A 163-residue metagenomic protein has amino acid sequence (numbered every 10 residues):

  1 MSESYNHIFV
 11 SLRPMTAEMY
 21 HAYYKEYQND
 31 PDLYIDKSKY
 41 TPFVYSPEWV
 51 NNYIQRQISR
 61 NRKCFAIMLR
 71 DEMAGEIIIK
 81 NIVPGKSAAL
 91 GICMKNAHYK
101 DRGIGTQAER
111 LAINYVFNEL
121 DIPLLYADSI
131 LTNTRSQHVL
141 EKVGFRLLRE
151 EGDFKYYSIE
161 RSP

Functional and structural regions predicted by a protein language model:
M1-A22, E26-L33, C64-P163: Acyl-donor (CoA/ACP) binding surface of acyl/acetyltransferases
P31, T41-P42, I58, L148: Residue-level detector of secondary-structure transition/capping positions
D32-Y53: Conserved GNAT-fold acetyl-CoA-binding loop/helix
N52-Q55, I78: Short secondary-structure capping micro-motifs at structural edges
Q55-N61: Short loop/turn motifs at secondary-structure junctions and domain boundaries
